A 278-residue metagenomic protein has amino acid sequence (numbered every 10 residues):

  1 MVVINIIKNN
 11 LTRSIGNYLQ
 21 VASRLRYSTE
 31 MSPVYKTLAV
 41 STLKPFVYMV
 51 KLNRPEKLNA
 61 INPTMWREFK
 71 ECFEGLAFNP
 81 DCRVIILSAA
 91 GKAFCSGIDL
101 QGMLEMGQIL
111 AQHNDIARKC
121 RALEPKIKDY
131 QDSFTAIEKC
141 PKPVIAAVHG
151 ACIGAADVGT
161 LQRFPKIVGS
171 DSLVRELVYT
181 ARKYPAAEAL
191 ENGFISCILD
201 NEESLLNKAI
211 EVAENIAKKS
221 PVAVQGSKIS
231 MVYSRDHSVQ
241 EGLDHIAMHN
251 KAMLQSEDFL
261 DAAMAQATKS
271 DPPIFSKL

Functional and structural regions predicted by a protein language model:
V2-A90, L278: Conserved CoA-thioester-binding segment of acyl-CoA-metabolizing enzymes
R54-P55, N79, S170, K219-S220 (+2 more regions): Short loop-to-helix capping motifs
K57, A89-T135, C152: Glycine- (often His-adjacent) and acidic-residue-rich active-site loop that binds/positions the CoA thioester
T64-E68, D129, A136, K208 (+4 more regions): Charged catalytic carboxylate motif
T135-P221: Crotonase-fold acyl-CoA enzyme core
L177-V178, S227-M231, N250, Q266: Short alpha-helical scaffolding segments that buttress acidic/His motifs in well-ordered protein cores
I195-D244, A252-Q255, F275-K277: C-terminal long alpha-helix characteristic of the crotonase
